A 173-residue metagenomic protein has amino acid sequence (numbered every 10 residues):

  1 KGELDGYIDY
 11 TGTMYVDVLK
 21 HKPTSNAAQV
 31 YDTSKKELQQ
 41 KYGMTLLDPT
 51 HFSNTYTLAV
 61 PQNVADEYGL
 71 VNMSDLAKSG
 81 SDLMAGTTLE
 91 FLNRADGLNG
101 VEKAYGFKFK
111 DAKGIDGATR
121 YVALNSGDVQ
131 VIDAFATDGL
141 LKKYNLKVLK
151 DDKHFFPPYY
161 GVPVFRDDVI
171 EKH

Functional and structural regions predicted by a protein language model:
K1, T50-S126: Bilobed "Venus flytrap"/periplasmic-binding protein-like clamshell domains and structurally analogous long
K1-T11: Extracytoplasmic small-molecule ligand-binding "clamshell" domains of the periplasmic binding protein/Venus flytrap
L4-D5, D133, F155-F165: Short N-proximal segments of mature Sec-exported proteins
T11-S25, Q29-E37, V122-L149: A ligand-binding cleft/hinge motif common to bilobed small-molecule-binding domains
G12-V16, F52-S53, V64-D66, E90-N93 (+2 more regions): Solvent-exposed loop/turn segments at secondary-structure junctions within structured extracellular/periplasmic domains
P23-A27, S34-T57, K153: A structural signal for short loop-to-beta-strand junctions that line the ligand-binding cleft of periplasmic/secreted
Y56-D66, Y159-H173: A bilobed periplasmic-binding-protein/Venus flytrap-type ligand-binding module shared by bacterial periplasmic
L146-P158: Active-site/pore-lining binding-face segments in mid-to-C-terminal subdomains
